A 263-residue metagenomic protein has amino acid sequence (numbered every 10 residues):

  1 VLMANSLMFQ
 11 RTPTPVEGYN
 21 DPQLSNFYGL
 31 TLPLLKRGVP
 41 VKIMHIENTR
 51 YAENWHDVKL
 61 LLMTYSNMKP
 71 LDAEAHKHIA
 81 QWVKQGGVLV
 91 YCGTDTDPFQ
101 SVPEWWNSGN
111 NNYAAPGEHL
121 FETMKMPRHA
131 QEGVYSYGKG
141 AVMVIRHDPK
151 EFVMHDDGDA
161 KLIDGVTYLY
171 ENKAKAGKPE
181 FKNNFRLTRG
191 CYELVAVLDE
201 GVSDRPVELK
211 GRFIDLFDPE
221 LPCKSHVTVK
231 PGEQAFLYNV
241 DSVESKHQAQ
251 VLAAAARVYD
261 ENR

Functional and structural regions predicted by a protein language model:
V1-V58, G138, R189-C191, D260-E261: Aromatic-Pro/Gly-enriched surface loop or interdomain linker that acts as a lid/target-recognition segment
E53, T64-Y65, K69-R263: A conserved amphipathic helix/loop scaffold that creates a polar/acidic microenvironment used either to coordinate
